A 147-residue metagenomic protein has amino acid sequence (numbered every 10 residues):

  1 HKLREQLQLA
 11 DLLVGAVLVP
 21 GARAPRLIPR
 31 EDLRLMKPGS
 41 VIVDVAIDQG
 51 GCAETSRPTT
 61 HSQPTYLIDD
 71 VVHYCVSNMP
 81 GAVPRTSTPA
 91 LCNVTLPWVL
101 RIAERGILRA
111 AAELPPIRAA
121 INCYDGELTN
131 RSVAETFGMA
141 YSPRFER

Functional and structural regions predicted by a protein language model:
H1-D69: Rossmann-like adenosine-cofactor binding region
I47, G51-R147: Adenosine-phosphate binding glycine-rich loop
